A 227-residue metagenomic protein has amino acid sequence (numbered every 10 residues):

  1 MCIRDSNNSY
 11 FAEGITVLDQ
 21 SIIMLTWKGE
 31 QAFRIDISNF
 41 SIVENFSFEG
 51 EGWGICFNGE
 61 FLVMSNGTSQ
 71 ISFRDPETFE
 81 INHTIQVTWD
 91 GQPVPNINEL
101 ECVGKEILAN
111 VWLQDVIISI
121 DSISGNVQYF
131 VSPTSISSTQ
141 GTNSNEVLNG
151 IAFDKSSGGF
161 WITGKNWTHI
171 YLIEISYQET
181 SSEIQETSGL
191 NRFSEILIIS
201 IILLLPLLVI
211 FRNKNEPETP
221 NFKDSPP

Functional and structural regions predicted by a protein language model:
M1-S6: Conserved small/polar residues in nucleotide/adenosyl-binding loops
N8-D19, F48-S65, G91-K105, S137-S157: Beta-rich, blade/repeat-based domains predominating in secreted/periplasmic proteins but also intracellular
M24-G29, L62-S69, A109-L113, I162-N166: Conserved beta-strand positions in repeat-built beta-propeller and related beta-rich domains
E30-R34, Q70-R74, D115-S119, H169-E174: Structural motif
D36-F40, D75-F79, D121-G125, E174-Q178: Short loop/turn segments that connect beta-strands within beta-propeller blades
Q92-S124: Loop/turn-rich, solvent-exposed surfaces of beta-rich toroidal or solenoidal domains
L100, S181-P227: Secretory targeting signatures
G150-I184: Blade-level signature of beta-propeller repeat domains, shared across WD40, Kelch, NHL, RCC1 and BNR/Asp-box propellers
